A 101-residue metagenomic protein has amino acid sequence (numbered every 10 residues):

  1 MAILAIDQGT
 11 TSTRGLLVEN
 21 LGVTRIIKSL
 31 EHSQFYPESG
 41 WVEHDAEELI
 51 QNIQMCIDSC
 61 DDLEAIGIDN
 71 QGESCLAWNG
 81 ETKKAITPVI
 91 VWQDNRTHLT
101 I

Functional and structural regions predicted by a protein language model:
M1-T87: N-terminal glycine/serine-rich phosphate-binding loop of ATP-dependent small-molecule kinases, especially carbohydrate
I86-D94: A mobile, often basic/glycine-rich helix-loop segment that functions as the active-site lid/recognition loop
Q93-I101: Glycine-rich phosphate-binding loop plus the immediately following alpha-helix
